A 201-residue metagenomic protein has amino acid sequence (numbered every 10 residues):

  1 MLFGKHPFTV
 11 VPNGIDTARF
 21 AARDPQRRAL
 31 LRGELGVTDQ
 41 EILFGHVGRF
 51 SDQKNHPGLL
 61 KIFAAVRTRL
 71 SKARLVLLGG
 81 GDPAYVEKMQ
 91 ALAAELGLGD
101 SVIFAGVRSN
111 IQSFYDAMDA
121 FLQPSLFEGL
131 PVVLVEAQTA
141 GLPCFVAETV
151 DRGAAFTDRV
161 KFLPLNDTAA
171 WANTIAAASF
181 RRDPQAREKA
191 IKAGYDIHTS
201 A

Functional and structural regions predicted by a protein language model:
G14: Carbohydrate-associated surface elements
A21-V37, A91: A short helix/loop element that forms part of the nucleotide-sugar donor recognition site in Leloir-type
I42, H46-A65, L75, A84-K88: A conserved mid-protein helix/loop that constitutes part of the nucleotide-sugar donor-binding site
E87-G106: Nucleotide-activated donor-binding/catalytic signature segment of Leloir-type glycosyltransferases, i.e., the conserved
V107, L126: Aromatic "clamp/platform" in nucleotide-sugar-dependent glycosyltransferases that forms part of the donor/acceptor
L134, T139, P143-A147, R152: Short hydrophobic beta-strand element within catalytic cores of glycosyltransferases and related nucleotide-activated
G153-R182: Change "using UDP/GDP/dTDP sugars" to "using nucleotide sugars
R182-A201: A charged, aromatic-enriched C-terminal amphipathic alpha-helix characteristic of glycosyltransferases across folds
